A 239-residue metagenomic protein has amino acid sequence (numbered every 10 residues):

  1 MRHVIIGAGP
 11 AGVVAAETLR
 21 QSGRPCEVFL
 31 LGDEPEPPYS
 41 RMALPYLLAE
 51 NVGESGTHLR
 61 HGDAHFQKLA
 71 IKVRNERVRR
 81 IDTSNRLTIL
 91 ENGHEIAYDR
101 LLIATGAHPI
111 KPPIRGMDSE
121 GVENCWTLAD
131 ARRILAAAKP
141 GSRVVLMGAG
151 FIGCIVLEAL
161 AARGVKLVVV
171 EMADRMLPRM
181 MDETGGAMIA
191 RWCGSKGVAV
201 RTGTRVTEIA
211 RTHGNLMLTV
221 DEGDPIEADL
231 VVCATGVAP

Functional and structural regions predicted by a protein language model:
M1-I71, A159-M180, T184: Beta1-alpha1 glycine-rich phosphate/pyrophosphate-binding loop at the start of Rossmann-like nucleotide-binding domains
M1-V4, L59-V145, M217-P225, D229-P239: FAD-binding core/adjacent interface of flavoenzyme oxidoreductases
G7-A11, W126, M147-I152: Glycine-rich Rossmann-fold phosphate-binding loop(s) that bind the pyrophosphate of adenine dinucleotide cofactors
G12, P37-P38, L87, I110-K111 (+4 more regions): Flexible, glycine-rich phosphate/dinucleotide-binding loops and adjacent beta-alpha linkers at cofactor/substrate
P25-E27, K72-I89, I96, A162-P239: A Rossmann-like FAD-binding core segment of flavoenzymes
P45-A49, E120, G141, V145 (+3 more regions): Short, hinge-like loop/turn segments at secondary-structure boundaries
F151-A159: Mid-domain beta-loop-alpha active-site segment that forms a flexible, acidic cofactor/metal-binding surface
